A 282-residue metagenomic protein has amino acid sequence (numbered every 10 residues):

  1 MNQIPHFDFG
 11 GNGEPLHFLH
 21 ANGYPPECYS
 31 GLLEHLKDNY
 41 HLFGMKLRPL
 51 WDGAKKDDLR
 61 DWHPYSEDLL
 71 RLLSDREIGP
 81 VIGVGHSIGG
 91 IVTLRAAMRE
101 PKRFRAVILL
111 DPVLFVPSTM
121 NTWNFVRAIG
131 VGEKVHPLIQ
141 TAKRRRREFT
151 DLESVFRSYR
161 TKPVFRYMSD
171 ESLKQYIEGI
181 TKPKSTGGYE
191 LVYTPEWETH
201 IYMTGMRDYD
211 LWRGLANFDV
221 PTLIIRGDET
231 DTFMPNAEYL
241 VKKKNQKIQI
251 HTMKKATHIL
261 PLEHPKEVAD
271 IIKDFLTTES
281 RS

Functional and structural regions predicted by a protein language model:
D8-K55: Conserved HGGG/HGGXW glycine-rich cap/lid loop of the alpha/beta-hydrolase fold
L19-A21, H86, R226: The conserved beta1-alpha1 loop
F43-V84, W123-V126, D270: Active-site loop/oxyanion-hole signature of alpha/beta-hydrolase fold enzymes
G79-W123: Conserved hydrolase catalytic core segment
R105-E148: Flexible "cap/lid" loop of the alpha/beta hydrolase fold
K143-H200: Conserved alpha/beta-hydrolase catalytic His-Asp/Glu region
I180-K243: Conserved serine/cysteine hydrolase catalytic core
A256-P265: Catalytic histidine-centered segment of alpha/beta-hydrolase-like enzymes
